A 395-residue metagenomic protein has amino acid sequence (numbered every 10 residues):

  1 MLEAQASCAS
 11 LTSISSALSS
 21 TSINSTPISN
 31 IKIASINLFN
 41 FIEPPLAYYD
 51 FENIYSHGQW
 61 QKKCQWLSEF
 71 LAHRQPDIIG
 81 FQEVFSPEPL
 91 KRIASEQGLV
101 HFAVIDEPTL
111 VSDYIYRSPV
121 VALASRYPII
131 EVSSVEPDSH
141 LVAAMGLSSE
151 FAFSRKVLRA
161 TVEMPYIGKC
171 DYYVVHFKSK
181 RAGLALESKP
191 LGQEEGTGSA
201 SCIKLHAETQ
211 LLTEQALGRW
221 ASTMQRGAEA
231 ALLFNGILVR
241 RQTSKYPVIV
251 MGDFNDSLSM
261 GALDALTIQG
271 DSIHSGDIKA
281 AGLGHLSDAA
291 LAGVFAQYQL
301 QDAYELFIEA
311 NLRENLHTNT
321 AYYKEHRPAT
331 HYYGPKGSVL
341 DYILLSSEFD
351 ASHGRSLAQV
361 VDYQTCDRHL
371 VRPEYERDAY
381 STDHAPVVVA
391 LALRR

Functional and structural regions predicted by a protein language model:
L2, S7-I14, L18, I23 (+5 more regions): Metal-dependent phosphoester-hydrolase catalytic domains
L2-V121, H206-T209, A230-A231, K245 (+3 more regions): N-terminal, active-site-proximal structural segment of metallo-dependent hydrolase catalytic domains
P27-I33, S154-L211: Beta-strand-turn-beta hairpins that frame and shape the catalytic cleft of phosphate-ester-processing enzymes
F39, V84-F85, K178, F254-S257: Catalytic metal-binding/acid-base residues of hydrolase active sites
F39-Q61, R181-S222: Acidic/histidine-rich helix-loop elements that form or flank divalent-metal/phosphate-binding sites at the catalytic
N53-H57, P76-F81, A216-M224, V250 (+1 more regions): Second-shell loop/turn segments in exported
G80, V84-A182: Structured beta-strand-rich core segments of catalytic domains in phosphoester-bond hydrolases
L99-V111, E194-S199, S272-S275: Acidic, His- and aromatic-enriched active-site or binding-groove loops in soluble protein domains that engage sugars
